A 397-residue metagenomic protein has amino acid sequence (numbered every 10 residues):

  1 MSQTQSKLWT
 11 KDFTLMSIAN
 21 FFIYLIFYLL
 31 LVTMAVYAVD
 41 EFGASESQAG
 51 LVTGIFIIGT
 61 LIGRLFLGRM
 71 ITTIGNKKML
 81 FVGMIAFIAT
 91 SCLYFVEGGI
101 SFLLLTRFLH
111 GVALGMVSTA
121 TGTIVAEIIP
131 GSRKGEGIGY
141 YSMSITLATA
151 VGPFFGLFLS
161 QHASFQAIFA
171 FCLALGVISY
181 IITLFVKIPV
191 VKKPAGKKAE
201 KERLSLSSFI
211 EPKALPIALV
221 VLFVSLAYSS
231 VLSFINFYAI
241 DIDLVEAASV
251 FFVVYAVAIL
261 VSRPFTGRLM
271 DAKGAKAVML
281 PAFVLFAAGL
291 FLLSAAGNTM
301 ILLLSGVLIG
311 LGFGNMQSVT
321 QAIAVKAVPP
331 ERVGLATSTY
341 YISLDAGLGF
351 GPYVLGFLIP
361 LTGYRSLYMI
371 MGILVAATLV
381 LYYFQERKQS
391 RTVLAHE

Functional and structural regions predicted by a protein language model:
M1-T10, I188-I217: Juxtamembrane intracellular "pre-TM" segments in multi-pass secondary transporters
G43, G75, V96-F102, G274 (+1 more regions): Helix-breaking motifs and short loop linkers at transmembrane-helix boundaries and internal kinks in secondary membrane
I57-L65, T149-A150, A256-P264, G349: Residue-level signature of mid-helix packing/kink "hotspots" within the transmembrane helices of 12-pass Major
I62-G98, K273: Conserved MFS/SLC helix-loop-helix module at the cytosolic interface between two early adjacent transmembrane helices
K78-C92, L173, A277-L292: Structural signature of the two symmetry-related core transmembrane helices
S101-L109, G289, M300-L308: Paired small-residue
F108-S144: Cytoplasmic helix-loop-helix junction between adjacent transmembrane helices in 12-TM secondary transporters
L173-A195, L381-E386: C-terminal membrane-cytosol helix-exit motif in multi-pass small-molecule transporters
